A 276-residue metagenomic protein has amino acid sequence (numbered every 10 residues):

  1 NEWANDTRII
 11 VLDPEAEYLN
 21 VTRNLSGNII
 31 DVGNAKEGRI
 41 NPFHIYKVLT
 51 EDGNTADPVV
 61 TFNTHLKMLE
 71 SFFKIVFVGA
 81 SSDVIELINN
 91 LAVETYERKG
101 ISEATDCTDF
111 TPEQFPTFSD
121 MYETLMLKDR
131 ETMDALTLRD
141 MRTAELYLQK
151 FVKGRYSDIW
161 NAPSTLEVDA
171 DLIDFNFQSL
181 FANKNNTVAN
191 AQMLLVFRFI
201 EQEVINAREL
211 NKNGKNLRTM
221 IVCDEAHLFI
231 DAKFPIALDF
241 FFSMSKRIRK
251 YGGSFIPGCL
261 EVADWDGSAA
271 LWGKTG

Functional and structural regions predicted by a protein language model:
N1: Glycine-rich phosphate-binding P-loop
R8-L12: Conserved RecA-like ASCE P-loop NTPase motor core of nucleic-acid helicases/translocases
D13-P14, D224, S243, K250-G253 (+2 more regions): Conserved H-loop
A16-N28, N34-K36, P42-G253: P-loop NTPase motor domains
Y18-L25, W265-G276: Short regulatory helix/loop adjacent to the ATP-binding pocket of P-loop NTPases
V32-G33, C259: Short beta->alpha connector loops at strand-helix junctions that form conserved, small/polar/Pro-enriched
A35-E37, T275-G276: Conserved P-loop NTPase catalytic core
